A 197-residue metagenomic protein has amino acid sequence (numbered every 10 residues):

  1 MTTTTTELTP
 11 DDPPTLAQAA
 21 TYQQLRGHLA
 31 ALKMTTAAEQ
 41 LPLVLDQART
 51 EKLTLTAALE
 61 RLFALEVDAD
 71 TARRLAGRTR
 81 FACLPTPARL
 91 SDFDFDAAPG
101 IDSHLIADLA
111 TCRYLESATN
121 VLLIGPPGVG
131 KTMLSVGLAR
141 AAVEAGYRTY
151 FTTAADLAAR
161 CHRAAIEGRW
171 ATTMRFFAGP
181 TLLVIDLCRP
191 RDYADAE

Functional and structural regions predicted by a protein language model:
M1-L32, T36-A38: Charged, compositionally biased N-terminal leader segments and the immediate start of the first structured element
Q24-G27, L43-Q47, D92, N120-I124 (+1 more regions): Short hinge/gating elements
R26, A30-T86: Interdomain "pre-motor" coupling segment immediately N-terminal to P-loop NTPase/helicase cores
H28, L32-T35, V44-Q47, L65 (+9 more regions): Conserved, well-folded catalytic cores of nucleic-acid-processing and energy-transducing macromolecular machines
E60-R113, S117-N120: AAA+ P-loop ATPase motor domain of ring mechanoenzymes
I101-P180: Conserved P-loop
L183-I185: Walker B beta-strand of ABC/ABC-like P-loop ATPase nucleotide-binding domains, specifically the conserved hydrophobic
C188-E197: Conserved ATPase-coupling elements of RecA-like P-loop NTPase cores
